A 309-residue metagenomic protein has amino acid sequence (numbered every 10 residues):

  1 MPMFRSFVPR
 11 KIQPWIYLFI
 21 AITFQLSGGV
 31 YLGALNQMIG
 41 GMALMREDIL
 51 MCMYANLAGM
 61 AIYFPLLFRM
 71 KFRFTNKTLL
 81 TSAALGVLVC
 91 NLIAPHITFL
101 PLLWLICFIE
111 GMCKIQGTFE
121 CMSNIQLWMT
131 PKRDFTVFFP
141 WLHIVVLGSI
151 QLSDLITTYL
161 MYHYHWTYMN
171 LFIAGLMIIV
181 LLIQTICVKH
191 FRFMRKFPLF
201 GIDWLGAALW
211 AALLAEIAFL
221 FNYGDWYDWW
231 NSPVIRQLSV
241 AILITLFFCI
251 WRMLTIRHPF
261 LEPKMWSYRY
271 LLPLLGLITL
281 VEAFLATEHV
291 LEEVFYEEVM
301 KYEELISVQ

Functional and structural regions predicted by a protein language model:
R10-L18, L80, L103, F139 (+3 more regions): Hydrophobic alpha-helix/TM-entry signal in multi-pass membrane transporters
K11-S27, L32-G33, M53, C90 (+2 more regions): 12-transmembrane solute porter fold
G29, L57-P65, I150-Q151: Residue-level signature of mid-helix packing/kink "hotspots" within the transmembrane helices of 12-pass Major
A34-Y63: Extracellular/periplasmic helix-loop-helix junction of adjacent transmembrane segments in MFS-like secondary
A43-L50, T136, P140, S232-L238 (+1 more regions): Small-residue hotspots at the loop-to-helix junctions and early N-terminal turns of transmembrane alpha-helices
M51-M60, L142, V146, S307-Q309: Transmembrane alpha-helical segments of major facilitator superfamily
F68, F72-F200: Helix-loop-helix hairpins in multi-pass membrane proteins, especially solute transporters
Y164-G276, V281: Hydrophobic transmembrane-helix bundles of small-molecule transporters
